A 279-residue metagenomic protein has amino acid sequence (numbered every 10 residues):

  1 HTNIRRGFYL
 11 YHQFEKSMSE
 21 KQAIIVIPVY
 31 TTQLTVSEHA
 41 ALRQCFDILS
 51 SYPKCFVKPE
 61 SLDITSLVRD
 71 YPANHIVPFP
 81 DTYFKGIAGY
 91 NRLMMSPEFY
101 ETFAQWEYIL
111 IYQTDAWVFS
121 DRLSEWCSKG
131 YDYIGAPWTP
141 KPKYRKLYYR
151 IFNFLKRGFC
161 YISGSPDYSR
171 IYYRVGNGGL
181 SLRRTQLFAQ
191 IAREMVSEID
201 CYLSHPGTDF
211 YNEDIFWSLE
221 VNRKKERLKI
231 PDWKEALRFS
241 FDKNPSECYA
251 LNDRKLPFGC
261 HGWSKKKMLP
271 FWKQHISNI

Functional and structural regions predicted by a protein language model:
Y11-A40: N-proximal low-complexity "stem/linker" segments adjacent to membrane-targeting elements
H39-L42, V118-D132, R193-S197: Short alpha-helix within the catalytic core of nucleotide-sugar-dependent glycosyltransferases
R43-Y52: Short, acidic, metal-binding catalytic loop of nucleotide-sugar glycosyltransferases
T65-W106: Active-site-proximal specificity loops/subdomain of glycosyltransferases
I109: Short aromatic/hydrophobic "clamp" motif used to bind/position activated sugar donors
Q113-W117: The conserved acidic donor/metal-binding loop of glycosyltransferases
S120-N153: Conserved donor-nucleotide/metal-binding helix-loop-beta segment in metal-dependent transferases, i.e., the alpha-helix
F159-I279: Catalytic core and acceptor-binding pocket of nucleotide-sugar-dependent glycosyltransferases
